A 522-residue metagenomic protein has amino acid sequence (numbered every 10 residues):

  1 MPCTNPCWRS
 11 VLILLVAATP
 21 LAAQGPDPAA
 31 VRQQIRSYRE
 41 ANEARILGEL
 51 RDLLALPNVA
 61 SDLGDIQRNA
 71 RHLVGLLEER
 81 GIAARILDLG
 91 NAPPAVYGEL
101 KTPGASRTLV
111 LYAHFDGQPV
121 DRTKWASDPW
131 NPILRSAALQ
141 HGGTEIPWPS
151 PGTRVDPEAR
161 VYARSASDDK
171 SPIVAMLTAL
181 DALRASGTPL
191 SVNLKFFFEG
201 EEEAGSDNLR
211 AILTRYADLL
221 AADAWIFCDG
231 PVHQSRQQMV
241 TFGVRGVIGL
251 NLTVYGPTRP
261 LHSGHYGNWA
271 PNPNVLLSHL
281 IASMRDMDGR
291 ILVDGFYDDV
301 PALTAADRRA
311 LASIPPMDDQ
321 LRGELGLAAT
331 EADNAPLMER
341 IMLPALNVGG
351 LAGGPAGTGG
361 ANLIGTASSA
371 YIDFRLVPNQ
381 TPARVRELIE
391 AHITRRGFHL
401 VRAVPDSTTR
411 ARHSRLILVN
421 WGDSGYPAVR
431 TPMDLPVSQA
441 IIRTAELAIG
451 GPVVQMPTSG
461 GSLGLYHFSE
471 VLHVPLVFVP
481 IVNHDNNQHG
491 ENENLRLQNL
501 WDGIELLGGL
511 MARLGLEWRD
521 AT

Functional and structural regions predicted by a protein language model:
M1-V11: Bacterial N-terminal signal peptides that target proteins for export
A17-P20: N-terminal signal peptide c-region/cleavage motif recognized by signal peptidases
Q24-P26, A30, G249-N251, Y255-N494 (+2 more regions): Metal-dependent amide/peptide-bond hydrolase catalytic core, centered on the "pita-bread" metallohydrolase fold
G25-A166, I173, A185-V192, I372: Acidic/His- and Gly-rich active-site-bordering loop/insert found across diverse amide/peptide-bond hydrolases
F115-G117, F197-S206, C228-H233, G256-T258 (+2 more regions): Acidic, glycine-rich active-site loops and adjacent beta-strand->loop/helix elements that engage anionic groups
S127, S191, A221, S235 (+3 more regions): Short, solvent-exposed loop/turn segments at the edges of secondary structure
R154-G243, W518-A521: Acidic/histidine-rich catalytic neighborhood of metal-dependent amide-processing enzymes
T178-A185, H279-S283, F374, G509-A512: Short glycine/serine- and small hydrophobic-enriched flexible loop segments
